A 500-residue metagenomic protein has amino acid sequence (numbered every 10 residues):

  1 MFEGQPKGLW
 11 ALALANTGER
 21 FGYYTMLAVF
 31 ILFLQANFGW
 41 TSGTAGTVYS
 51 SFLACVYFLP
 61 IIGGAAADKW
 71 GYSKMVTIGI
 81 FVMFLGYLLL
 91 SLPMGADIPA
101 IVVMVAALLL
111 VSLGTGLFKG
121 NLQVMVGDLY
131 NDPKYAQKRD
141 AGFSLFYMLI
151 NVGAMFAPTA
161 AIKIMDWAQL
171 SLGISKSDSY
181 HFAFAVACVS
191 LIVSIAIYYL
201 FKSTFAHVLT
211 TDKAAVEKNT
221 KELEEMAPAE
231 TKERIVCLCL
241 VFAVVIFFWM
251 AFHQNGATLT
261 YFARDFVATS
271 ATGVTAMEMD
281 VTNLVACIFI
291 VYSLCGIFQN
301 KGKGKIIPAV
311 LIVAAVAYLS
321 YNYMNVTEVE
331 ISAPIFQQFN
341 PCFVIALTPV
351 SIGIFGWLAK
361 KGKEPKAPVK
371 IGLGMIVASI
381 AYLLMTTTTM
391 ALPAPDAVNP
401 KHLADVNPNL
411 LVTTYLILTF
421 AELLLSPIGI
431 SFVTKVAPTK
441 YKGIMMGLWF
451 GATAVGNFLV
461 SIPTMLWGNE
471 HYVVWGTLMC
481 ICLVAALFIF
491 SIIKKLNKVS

Functional and structural regions predicted by a protein language model:
M1-P6, N131-D140, I162-E328, S351 (+2 more regions): Intracellular loop-helix junctions on the cytosolic face of multi-pass helical membrane proteins
E3-L53, F252-F262, A317-V329: Helix-loop boundary and gating motifs at the non-cytosolic
T17, G86, P99-N121, A394-L424: Hydrophobic core of transmembrane alpha-helices in multi-pass small-molecule transporters, especially MFS/SLC-type
T47-D68, M155, Q338-F355: Central cavity-lining transmembrane alpha-helices of secondary-active solute carriers, predominantly the Major
V56, K138-Q169, A183-S194, V281-T282 (+4 more regions): Glycine-rich segments within core transmembrane alpha-helices of 12-TM secondary carriers
D68-M83, Q137, Q299-P308, W357-I376: Cytoplasmic membrane-interface "Motif A"-like loop-to-helix N-cap segments of 12-TM Major Facilitator Superfamily
G79-P99, V316-V326, G356, L373-L403: C-terminal ends and interior cores of transmembrane alpha-helices in multi-pass membrane transporters/permeases
V105, D178-L200, L373, Y472-K494: Symmetry-related core transmembrane helices of the 12-TM Major Facilitator Superfamily/SLC fold
